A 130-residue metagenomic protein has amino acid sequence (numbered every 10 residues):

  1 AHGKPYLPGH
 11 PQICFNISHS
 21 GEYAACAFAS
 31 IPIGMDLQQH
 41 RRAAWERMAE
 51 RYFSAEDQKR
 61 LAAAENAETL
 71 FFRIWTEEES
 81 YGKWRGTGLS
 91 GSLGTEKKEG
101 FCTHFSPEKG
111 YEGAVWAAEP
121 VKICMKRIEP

Functional and structural regions predicted by a protein language model:
A1-P130: Core catalytic alpha/beta fold that binds nucleotide/phospho-ligands
